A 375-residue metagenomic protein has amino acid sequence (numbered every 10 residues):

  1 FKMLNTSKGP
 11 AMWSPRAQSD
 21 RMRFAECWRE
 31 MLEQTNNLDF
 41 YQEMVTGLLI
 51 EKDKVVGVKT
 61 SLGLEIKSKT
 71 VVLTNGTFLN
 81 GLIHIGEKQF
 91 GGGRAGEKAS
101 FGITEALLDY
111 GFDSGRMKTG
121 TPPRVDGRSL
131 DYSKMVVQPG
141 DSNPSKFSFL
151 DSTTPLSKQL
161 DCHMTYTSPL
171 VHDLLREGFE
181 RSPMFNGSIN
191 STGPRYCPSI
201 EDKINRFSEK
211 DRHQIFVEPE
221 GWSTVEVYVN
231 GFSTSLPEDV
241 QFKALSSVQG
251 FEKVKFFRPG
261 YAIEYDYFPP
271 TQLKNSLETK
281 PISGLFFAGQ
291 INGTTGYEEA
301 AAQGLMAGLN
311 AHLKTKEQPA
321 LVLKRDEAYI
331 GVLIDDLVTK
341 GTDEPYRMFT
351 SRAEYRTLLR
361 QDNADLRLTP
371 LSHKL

Functional and structural regions predicted by a protein language model:
F1-G47, L62, T74-R94, K98-T104 (+2 more regions): Conserved N-terminal/central alpha/beta ligand/cofactor-binding core
G47-E65, V71: Conserved beta-strand-loop-beta-strand element in the redox core of flavoprotein oxidoreductases
S68-T70, T74-L79, L236-V240, V248-Q249 (+1 more regions): Glycine-/small-residue-rich beta->alpha transition segments that form the dinucleotide
E105-F242, T339-L375: An anion/pyrophosphate-binding glycine-rich loop and adjacent beta-alpha core in soluble alpha-beta enzymes
M117, F185-T192, F251-P259, Q318-L323: Flexible, glycine/charged-enriched surface loops at secondary-structure junctions
W222, Y228-T294, V322-D335: A glycine-rich dinucleotide-binding beta-alpha-beta segment and adjacent secondary-structure elements that constitute
Q290-E298, E354-R356: Glycine-rich phosphate/pyrophosphate-binding beta-alpha loops
A300-L321: Internal hydrophobic alpha-helix adjacent to the cofactor/substrate pocket in enzyme cavities
